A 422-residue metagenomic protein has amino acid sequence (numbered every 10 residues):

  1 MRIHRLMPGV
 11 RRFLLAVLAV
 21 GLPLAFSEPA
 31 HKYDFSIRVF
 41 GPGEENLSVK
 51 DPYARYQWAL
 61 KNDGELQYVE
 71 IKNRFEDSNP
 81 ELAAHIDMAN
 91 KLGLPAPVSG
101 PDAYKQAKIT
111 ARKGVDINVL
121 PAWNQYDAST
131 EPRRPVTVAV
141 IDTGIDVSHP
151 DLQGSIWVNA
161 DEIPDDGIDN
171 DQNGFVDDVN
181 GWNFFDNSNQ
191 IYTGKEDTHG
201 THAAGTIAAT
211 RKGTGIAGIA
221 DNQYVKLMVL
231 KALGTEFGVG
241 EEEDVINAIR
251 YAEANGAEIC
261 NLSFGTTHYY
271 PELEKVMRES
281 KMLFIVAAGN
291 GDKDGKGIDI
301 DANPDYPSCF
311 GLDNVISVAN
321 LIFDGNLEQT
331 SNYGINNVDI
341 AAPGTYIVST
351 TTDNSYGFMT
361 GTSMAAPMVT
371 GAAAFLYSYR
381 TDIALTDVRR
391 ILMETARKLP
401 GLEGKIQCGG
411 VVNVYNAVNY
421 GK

Functional and structural regions predicted by a protein language model:
I3-L14: Bacterial N-terminal signal peptides that target proteins for export
L15-P23: Bacterial N-terminal signal peptides
E28-T137, V147-D151: Protease zymogen maturation seam
P121-W182, D186-E242, Y269, F310-N314 (+3 more regions): Subtilisin-like serine protease catalytic core
G205-A208, F237-N261: Substrate-binding/charge-relay-adjacent region of secreted/lumenal peptidase catalytic domains
N255-F264, E272, N314-S317, R380-K422: C-terminal subdomain of the subtilisin-like protease fold in secreted/lumenal serine endopeptidases
Y269-A287, Y306: Catalytic-core regions built around general acid/base machinery
D305-S378, D382, T386-R390, V418: Extracellular S/T/G-rich loop segment that most often corresponds to the catalytic His/Ser-adjacent loop
